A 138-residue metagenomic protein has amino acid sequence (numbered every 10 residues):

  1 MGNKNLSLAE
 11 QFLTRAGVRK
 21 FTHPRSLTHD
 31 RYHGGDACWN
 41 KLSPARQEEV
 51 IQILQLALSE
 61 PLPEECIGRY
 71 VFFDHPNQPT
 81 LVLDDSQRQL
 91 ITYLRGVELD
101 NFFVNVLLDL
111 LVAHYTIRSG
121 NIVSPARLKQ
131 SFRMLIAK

Functional and structural regions predicted by a protein language model:
M1-P79, D84-Q87, L94-F132, I136: Extended repeat-based scaffolds of very large eukaryotic assembly and lipid-transport proteins
